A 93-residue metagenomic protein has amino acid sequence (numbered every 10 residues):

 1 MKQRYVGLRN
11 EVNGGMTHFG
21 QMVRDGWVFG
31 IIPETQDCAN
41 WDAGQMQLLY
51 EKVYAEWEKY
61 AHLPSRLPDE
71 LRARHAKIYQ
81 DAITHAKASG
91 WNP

Functional and structural regions predicted by a protein language model:
M1-R4, G15, L49, I78: Alpha-helical structural motif
Q3-G44: N-terminal acidic leader/helix
I31-H75: Acidic, low-complexity, intrinsically disordered interaction modules
L67-P93: Short, compact, well-ordered microdomains
